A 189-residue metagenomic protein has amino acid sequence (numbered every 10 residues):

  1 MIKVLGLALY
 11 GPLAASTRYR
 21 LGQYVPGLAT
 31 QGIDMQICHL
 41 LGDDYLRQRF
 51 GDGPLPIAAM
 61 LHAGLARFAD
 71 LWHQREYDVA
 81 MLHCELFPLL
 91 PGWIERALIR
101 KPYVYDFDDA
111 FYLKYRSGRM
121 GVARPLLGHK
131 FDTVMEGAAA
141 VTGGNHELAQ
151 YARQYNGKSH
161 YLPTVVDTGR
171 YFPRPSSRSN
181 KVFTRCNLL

Functional and structural regions predicted by a protein language model:
M1-L41, A140: N-terminal subdomain of nucleotide-sugar transferases
V4-G6, S177-L189: Conserved donor-binding/catalytic core segment of Leloir-type glycosyltransferases
H39-D70, R119: A short, charged, and often flexible helix/loop element on the N-terminal side of the glycosyltransferase catalytic
L65-Y77, L89-Y105, F111-L113, G121-V141 (+1 more regions): Membrane-proximal helix-turn-helix segments that form the acceptor-binding/catalytic region of lipid-linked
L82-P88: Short His-centered aromatic/hydrophobic patch
C84, N145-H146: Helix N-cap/beta->alpha junction signal
E147, V165: Carbohydrate-associated surface elements
V166-K181: Acidic anion/phosphate-binding donor-loop and adjacent secondary structure in glycosyltransferase catalytic cores
